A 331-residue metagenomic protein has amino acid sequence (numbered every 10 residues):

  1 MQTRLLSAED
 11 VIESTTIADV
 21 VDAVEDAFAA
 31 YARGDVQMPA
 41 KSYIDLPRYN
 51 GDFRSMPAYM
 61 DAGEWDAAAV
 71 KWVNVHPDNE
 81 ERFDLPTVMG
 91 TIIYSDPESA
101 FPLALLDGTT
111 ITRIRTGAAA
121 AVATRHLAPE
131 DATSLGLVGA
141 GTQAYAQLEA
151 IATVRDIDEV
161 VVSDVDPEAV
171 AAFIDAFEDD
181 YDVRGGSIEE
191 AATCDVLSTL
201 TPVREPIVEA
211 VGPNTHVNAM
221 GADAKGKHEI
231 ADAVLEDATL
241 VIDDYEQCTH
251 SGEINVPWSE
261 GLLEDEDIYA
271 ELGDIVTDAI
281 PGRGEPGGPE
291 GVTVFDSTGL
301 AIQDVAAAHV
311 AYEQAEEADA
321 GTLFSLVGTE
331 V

Functional and structural regions predicted by a protein language model:
M1-G108, A121, D131, G291 (+2 more regions): N-terminal ligand-binding/catalytic initiation module
G117-A120, R125-A169: Glycine-rich adenosine-cofactor-binding loop
D180-C194, R204-A210: Short acidic low-complexity segments
C194-D195, A238: An anion/phosphate-binding loop that grips the pyrophosphate of nucleotide cofactors and donors
T201-V203, G221-A222: Short glycine-/small-residue-rich Rossmann-like dinucleotide-binding loops
E209-N214, D232-E236: Short, conserved loop/helix-junction motifs that constitute active-site signature segments in enzyme catalytic cores
H228, D232-V331: Adenosine-phosphate binding glycine-rich loop
